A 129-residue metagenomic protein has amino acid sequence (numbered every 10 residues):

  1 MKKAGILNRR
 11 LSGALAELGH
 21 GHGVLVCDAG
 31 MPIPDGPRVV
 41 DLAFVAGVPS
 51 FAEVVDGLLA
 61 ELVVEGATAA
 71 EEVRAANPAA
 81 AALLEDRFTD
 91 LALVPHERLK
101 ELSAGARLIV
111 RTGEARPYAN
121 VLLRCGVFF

Functional and structural regions predicted by a protein language model:
M1-G36, D41-A43: Long, hydrophobic N-terminal alpha-helical segment
L7, A16-L18, P32-I33, L59-E61 (+2 more regions): Solvent-exposed alpha-helices and their adjacent loops that cap or buttress functional pockets in soluble metabolic
R10-E17, E53, G57-A60, L83 (+1 more regions): Alpha-helical scaffold segments in soluble metabolic enzymes
H22-L25, R38-V40, E65-T68, L91-A92 (+2 more regions): Structural motif
G23, E97, V127-F129: SAM-dependent methyltransferases
P37-G66: A phosphate-binding glycine/aspartate-rich beta-alpha loop in the early core of alpha/beta enzymes
L58-L102: Mid-chain, well-packed structural core segment of small domains
R107-F129: C-terminal edge-of-domain segments
